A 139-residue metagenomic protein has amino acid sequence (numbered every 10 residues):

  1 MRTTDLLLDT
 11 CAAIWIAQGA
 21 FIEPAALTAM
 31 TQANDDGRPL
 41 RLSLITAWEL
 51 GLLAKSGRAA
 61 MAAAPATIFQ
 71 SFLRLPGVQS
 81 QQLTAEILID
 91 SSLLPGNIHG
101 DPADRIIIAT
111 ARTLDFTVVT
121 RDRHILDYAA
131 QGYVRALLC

Functional and structural regions predicted by a protein language model:
M1, I108-C139: Acidic, PIN/NYN-like endoribonuclease modules and their adjacent C-terminal/linker elements
M1-L42, S56-S71, R123, L137: Short, well-structured N-terminal submotif of metal-dependent ribonuclease cores
A12, T46, I87, I107 (+1 more regions): Alpha-helix capping/helix-boundary segments
A17, A54, S92-P95, A129: Short, flexible helix/strand-to-coil boundary loops that buttress conserved ligand/catalytic motifs in alpha/beta
P39, G77-Q79, R135: Conserved beta-strand segments of alpha/beta enzyme cores
I45, A64, L83-E86: Short beta->alpha linker loops
R74-R121: Active-site neighborhoods of divalent-metal-dependent phosphate/nucleic-acid chemistry enzymes
